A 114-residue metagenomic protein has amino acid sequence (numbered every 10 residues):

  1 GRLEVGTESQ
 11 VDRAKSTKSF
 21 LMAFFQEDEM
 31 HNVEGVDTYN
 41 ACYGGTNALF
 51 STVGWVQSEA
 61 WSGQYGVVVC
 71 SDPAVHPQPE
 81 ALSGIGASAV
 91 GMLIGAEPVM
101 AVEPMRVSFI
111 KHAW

Functional and structural regions predicted by a protein language model:
G1: Phosphate/pyrophosphate-binding loops at sites that engage ATP/ADP/AMP, CoA/4′-phosphopantetheine, polyphosphate
V5: Metallocofactor- and cofactor-centric catalytic cores in central/energy metabolism, strongly enriched
E8-Y65: Conserved catalytic cysteine-centered active-site region of acyl-thioester-dependent Claisen-condensing enzymes
Q10, P73, P98: Short, glycine/serine-rich, charged loops/turns that create anion-binding and catalytic segments at active sites
C42, P73, F109: Residue-level detector of flexible, active-site-proximal loop/helix-junction positions within diverse enzyme catalytic
Q57-M92: Flexible, glycine-rich active-site loops centered on histidine and acidic residues that chelate a metal or position
A81-W114: Condensing-enzyme catalytic core mediating Claisen C-C bond formation in acyl metabolism
